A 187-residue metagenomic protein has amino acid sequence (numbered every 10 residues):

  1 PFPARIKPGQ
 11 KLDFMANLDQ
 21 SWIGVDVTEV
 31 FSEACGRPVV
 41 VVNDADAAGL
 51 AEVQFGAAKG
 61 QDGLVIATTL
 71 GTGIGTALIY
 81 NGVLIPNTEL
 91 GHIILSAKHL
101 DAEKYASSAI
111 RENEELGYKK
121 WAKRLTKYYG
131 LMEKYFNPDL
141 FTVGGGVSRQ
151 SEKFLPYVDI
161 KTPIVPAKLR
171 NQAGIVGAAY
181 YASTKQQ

Functional and structural regions predicted by a protein language model:
P1-N43: N-terminal glycine/serine-rich phosphate-binding loop of ATP-dependent small-molecule kinases, especially carbohydrate
P1-P3, V42, A67-G73, G144: Short beta-strand segments
I6-K11, E29-R37, A51-I66, L78-Q187: ATP-binding/phosphotransfer module of carbohydrate and carboxylate kinases, centering on a glycine-rich
M15-S21, V40-D46, T69, V165-I175: Active-site nucleophile and cofactor-binding loops and adjacent substrate-binding regions of central metabolic enzymes
A47-G49, G73-A77: Short glycine/serine/threonine-rich phosphate/pyrophosphate-binding segments that cradle anionic phosphate groups
